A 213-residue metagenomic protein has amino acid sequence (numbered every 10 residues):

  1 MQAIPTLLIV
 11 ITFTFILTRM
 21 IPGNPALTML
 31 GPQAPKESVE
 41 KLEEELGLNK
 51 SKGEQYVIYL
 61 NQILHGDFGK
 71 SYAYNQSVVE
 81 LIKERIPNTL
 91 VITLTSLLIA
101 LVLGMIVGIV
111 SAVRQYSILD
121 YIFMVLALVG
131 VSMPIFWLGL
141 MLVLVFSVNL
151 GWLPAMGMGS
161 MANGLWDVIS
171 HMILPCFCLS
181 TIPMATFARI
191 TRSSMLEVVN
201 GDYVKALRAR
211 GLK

Functional and structural regions predicted by a protein language model:
M1-Q2, I106-L142: Cytoplasmic-entry segments and transmembrane alpha-helices of multi-pass inner-membrane transporters
L7-V57, L150-H171: Hydrophobic alpha-helical transmembrane segments of membrane transport/permease proteins and related membrane-embedded
L8-I9, F13, L17, T93-S111 (+2 more regions): Internal alpha-helical transmembrane segments of multipass membrane proteins, especially hydrophobic lipid-embedded
T14, T18, P22, A26 (+5 more regions): Membrane-water interface at transmembrane helix exits
G31, K41-E44, I58, Q62 (+6 more regions): Short amphipathic alpha-helical coupling elements at transmembrane boundaries
N49-M105: An internal, D/E-rich "acidic patch" concept
I82-L119, A162-K213: Alpha-helical transmembrane segments of integral membrane proteins, especially multi-pass inner/plasma-membrane
M124-A188: Membrane-water interface segments at transmembrane-helix boundaries in multipass membrane proteins
